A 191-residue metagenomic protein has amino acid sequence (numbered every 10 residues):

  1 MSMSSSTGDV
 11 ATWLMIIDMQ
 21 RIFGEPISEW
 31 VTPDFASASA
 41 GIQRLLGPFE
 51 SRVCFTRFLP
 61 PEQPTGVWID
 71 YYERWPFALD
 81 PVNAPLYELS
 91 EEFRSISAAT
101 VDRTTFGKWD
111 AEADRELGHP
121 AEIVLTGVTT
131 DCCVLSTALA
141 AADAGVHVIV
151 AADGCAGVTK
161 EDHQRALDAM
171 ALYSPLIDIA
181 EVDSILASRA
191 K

Functional and structural regions predicted by a protein language model:
M1-T100, R189-K191: Active-site acidic carboxylates
W13, R52-C54, E122-V124, H147-I149: A structural signal for isolated positions on well-ordered beta-strands in alpha/beta enzyme cores
E29-F35, E122-D131: Short, glycine-rich nucleotide/cofactor-binding loops
G41-L46, L135-D143: Histidine-anchored nucleotide/phosphate-binding helix
N83-V128: Internal catalytic-core helix/loop-beta-alpha segment that presents or stabilizes conserved functional determinants
T126-V128, V146-K160: A short glycine-rich beta-strand->turn/loop micro-motif centered on a GG-aromatic cluster
T159-Y173: Active-site-proximal loop->helix
L172-K191: A charged, well-structured terminal subsegment
